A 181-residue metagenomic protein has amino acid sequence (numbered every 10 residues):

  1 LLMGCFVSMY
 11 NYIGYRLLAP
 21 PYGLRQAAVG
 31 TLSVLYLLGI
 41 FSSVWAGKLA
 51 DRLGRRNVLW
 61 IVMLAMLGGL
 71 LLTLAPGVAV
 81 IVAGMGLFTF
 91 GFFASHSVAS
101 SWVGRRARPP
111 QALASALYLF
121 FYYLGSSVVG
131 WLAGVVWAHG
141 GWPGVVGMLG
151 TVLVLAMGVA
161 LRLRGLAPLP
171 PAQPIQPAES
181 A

Functional and structural regions predicted by a protein language model:
L1-Y10, L18, F92-S95: Conserved extracellular-gate-facing transmembrane-helix segments in secondary transporters
Y15, F93, S97-R106: Intracellular helix-loop hinge segments at the cytoplasmic ends of transmembrane helices in 12-TM rocker-switch-type
P20-L38, L113-L117: Loop-to-transmembrane helix entry
F41-R55, W137-A138: Helix-to-loop junctions at the C-terminal end of transmembrane segments in multipass secondary transporters
R55-A99: C-terminal transmembrane helical hairpin of 12-TM major facilitator-type secondary transporters
R106-W142, L149: A late C-terminal transmembrane helix in Major Facilitator Superfamily
G144-R162: Symmetry-related core transmembrane helices of the 12-TM Major Facilitator Superfamily/SLC fold
L163-A181: Intrinsic disorder in cytosolic terminal tails and internal cytosolic loops of multi-pass membrane transporters
